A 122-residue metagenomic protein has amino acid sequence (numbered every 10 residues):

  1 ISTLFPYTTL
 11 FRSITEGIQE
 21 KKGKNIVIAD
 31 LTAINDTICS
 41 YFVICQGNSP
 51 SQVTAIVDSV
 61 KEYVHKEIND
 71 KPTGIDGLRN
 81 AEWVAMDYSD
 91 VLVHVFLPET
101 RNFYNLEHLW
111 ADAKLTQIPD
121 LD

Functional and structural regions predicted by a protein language model:
I1-T9: Single conserved hydrophobic/aromatic residue that forms the stacking wall/gate of nucleotide- or nucleobase-binding
T3, D36, V84-M86: Residues that recognize and position ribonucleotide moieties
T8-I34, N48-D58, I68-D70, D76-L78 (+3 more regions): Long, contiguous binding/interaction regions
I38-F42: Short beta-strand segments
I44-Q46: Short hydrophobic/aromatic beta-strand micro-patches that form the beta-sheet surface supporting nucleotide- or nucleic
K61-E62: Anionic-ligand anchoring segments at beta-strand to alpha-helix junctions in alpha/beta enzyme folds, i.e., glycine
